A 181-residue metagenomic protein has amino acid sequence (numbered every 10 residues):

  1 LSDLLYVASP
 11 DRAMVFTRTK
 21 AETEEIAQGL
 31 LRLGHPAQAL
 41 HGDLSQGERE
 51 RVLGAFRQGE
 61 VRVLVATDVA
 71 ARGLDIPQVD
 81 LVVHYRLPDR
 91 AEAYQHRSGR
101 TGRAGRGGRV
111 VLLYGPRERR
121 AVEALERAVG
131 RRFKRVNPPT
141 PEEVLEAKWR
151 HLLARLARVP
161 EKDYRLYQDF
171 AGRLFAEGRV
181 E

Functional and structural regions predicted by a protein language model:
L1-E181: Conserved helicase RecA-like core
